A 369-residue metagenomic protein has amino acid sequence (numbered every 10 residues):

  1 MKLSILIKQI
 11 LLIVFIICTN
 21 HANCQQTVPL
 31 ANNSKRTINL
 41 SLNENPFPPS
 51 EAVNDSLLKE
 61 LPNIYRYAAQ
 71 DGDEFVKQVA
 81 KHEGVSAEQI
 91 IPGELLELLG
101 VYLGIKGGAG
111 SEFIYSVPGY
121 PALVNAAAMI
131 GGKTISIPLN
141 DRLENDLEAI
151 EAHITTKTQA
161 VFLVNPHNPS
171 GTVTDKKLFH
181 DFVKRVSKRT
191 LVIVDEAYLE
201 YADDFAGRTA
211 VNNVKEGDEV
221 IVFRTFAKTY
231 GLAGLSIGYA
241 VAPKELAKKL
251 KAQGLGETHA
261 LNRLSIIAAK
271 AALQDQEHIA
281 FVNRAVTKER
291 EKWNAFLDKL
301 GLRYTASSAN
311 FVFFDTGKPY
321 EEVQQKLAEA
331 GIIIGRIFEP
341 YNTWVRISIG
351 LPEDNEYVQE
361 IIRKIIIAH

Functional and structural regions predicted by a protein language model:
M1-Q26: Bacterial Sec-dependent N-terminal signal peptides
K2-I10, K326-I333, F338-H369: PLP-dependent enzyme catalytic core of the Aspartate aminotransferase-like
N23-R66: N-terminal "arm"/small-domain region of PLP-dependent enzymes with the aminotransferase-like
P49-V53, E219-D298, L302-T305: PLP-dependent aminotransferase class I/II
A68-Y115, A126, I130: Phosphate-binding glycine-rich loop
K106-L163: PLP-dependent aminotransferase-like
A128, L147-T156, P169-V192, E196-L232: Active-site pre-lysine segment of PLP-dependent enzymes
V286-T287, L297-A330: Conserved PLP-binding catalytic core of the aspartate aminotransferase-like
